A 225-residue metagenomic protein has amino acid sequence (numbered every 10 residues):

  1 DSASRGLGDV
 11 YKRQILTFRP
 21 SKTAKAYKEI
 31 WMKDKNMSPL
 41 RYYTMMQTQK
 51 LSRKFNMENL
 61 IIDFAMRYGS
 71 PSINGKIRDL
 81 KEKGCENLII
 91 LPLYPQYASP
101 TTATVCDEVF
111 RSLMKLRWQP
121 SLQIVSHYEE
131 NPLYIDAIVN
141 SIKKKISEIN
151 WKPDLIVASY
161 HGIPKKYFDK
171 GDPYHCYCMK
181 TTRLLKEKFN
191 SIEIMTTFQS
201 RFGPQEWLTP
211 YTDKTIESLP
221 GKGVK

Functional and structural regions predicted by a protein language model:
D1-L7, Y11: Single conserved hydrophobic/aromatic residue that forms the stacking wall/gate of nucleotide- or nucleobase-binding
K28-M37, R41: A short aromatic-anchored loop/beta-hairpin motif
P39, T101-T104, E130-L133, A137 (+3 more regions): Alpha-helix N-cap and loop-to-helix initiation/capping positions
Y43-L51, T101-S112, D172-E187: Short, solvent-exposed amphipathic alpha-helices that sit in or adjacent to ligand/effector-binding or catalytic
K54-A65, W118-S126, L185-F198: Short beta-strand elements in bilobed, periplasmic/extracellular small-molecule ligand-binding domains
D63-A137: Long, hydrophobic, well-ordered secondary-structure blocks that form the structural core and pocket-lining surfaces
P132-D154: Hydrophobic alpha-helical segments within soluble ligand-binding/sensing domains
W151, P164-P210, T215-K222: Redox- and metal-dependent alpha/beta enzyme cores, enriched for Fe-S-associated oxidoreductases and cofactor-handling
